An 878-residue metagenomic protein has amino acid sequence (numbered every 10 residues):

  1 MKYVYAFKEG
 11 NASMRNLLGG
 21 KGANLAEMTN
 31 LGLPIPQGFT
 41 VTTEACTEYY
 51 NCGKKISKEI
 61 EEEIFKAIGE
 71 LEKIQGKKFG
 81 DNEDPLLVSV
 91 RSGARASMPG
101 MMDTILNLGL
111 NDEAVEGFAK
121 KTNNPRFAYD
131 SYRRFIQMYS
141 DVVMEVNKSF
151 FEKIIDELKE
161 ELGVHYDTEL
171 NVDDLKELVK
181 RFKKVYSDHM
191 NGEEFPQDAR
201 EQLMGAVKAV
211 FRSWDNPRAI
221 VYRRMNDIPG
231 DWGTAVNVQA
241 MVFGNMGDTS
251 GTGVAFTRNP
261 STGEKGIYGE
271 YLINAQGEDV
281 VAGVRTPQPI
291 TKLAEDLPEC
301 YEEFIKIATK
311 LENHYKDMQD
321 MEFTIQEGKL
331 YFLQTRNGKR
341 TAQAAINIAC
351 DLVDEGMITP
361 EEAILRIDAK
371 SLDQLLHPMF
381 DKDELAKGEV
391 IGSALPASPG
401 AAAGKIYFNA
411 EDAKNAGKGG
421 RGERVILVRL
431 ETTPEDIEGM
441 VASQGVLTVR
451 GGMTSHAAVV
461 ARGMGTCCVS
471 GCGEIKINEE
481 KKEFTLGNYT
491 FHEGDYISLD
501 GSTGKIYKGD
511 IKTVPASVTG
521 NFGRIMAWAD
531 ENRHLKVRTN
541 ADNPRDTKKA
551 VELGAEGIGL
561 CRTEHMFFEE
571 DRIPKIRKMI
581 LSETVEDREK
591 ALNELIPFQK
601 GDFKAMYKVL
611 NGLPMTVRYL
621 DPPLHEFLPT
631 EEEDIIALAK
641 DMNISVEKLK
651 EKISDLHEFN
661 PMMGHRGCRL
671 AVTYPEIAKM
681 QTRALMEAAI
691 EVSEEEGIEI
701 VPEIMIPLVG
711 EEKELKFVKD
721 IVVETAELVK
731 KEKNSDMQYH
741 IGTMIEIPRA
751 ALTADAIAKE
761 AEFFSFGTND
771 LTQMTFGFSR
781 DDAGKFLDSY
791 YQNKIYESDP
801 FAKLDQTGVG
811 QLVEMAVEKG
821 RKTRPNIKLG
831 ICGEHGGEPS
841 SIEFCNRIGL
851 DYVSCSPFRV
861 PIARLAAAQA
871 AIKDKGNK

Functional and structural regions predicted by a protein language model:
M1-G388, A413-I426, T433-E438, Q444 (+10 more regions): Nucleotide/phosphate-binding sheet-loop regions of phosphoryl- and nucleotidyl-transfer enzymes
F39, V449-G451, S470-G473, C561 (+2 more regions): Short beta->alpha connector loops at strand-helix junctions that form conserved, small/polar/Pro-enriched
R91, V518, W528-K878: Conserved alpha/beta-domain cores
N237, Y407, I426-V428, L447 (+3 more regions): Structural motif
S393-E435, L486-R524: Extended, non-globular alpha-helical segments
Q444-R450, C468, G830: A short, small-residue-rich loop immediately preceding and capping a beta-strand
M464-T466: Residues forming the flavin
